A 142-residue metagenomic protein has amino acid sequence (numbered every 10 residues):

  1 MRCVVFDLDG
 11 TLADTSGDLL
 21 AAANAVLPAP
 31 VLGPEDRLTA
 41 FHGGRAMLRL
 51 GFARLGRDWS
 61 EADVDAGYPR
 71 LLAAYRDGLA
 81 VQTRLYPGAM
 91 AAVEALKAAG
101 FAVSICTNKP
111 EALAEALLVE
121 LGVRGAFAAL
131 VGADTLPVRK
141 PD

Functional and structural regions predicted by a protein language model:
M1-L8, L12-A91, A112: N-terminal helical cap/lid subdomain that shapes the substrate entry/recognition surface in HAD-like hydrolases
D7, G100, G122: Short glycine-rich hinge loops at helix-strand junctions in the catalytic core of two-component histidine kinases
Y75-R76, A102-S104: N-terminal start-of-chain detector that recognizes signal peptides and the immediate post-cleavage beginning
V81-R84, S104, P110-D142: Substrate-recognition "cap/lid" segment bordering the active-site pocket of phosphatases
G88-G100: Catalytic-core regions built around general acid/base machinery
